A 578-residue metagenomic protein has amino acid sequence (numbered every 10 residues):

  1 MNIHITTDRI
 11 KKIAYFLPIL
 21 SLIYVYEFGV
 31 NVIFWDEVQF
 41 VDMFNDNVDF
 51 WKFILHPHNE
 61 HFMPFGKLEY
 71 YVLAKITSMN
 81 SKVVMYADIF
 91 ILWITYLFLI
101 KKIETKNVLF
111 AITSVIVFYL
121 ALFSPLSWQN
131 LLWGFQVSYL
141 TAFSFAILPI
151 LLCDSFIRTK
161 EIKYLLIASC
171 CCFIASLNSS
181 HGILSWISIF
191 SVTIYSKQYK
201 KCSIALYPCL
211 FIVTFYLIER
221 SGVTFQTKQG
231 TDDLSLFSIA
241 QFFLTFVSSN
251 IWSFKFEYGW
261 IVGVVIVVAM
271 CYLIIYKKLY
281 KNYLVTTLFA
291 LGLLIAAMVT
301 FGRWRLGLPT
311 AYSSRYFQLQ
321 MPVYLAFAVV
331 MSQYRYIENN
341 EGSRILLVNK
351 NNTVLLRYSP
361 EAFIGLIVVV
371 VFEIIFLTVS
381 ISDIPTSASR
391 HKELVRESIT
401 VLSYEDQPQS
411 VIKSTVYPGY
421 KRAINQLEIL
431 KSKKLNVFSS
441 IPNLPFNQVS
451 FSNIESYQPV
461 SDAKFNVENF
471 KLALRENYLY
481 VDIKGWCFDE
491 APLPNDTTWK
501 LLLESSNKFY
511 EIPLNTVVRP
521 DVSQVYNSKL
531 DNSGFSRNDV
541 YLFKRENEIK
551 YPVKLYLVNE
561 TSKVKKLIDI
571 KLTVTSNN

Functional and structural regions predicted by a protein language model:
I10-H61, Y70, A74-S114, I162 (+8 more regions): Intrinsically disordered, polar/acidic, low-complexity terminal segments
E27, L73-A74, K101, F123-W133 (+4 more regions): Juxtamembrane "helix-exit" motif on the non-cytosolic side of transmembrane helices
D36, M63, F110-I157, L177-S179 (+1 more regions): Membrane-interface micro-motifs in multi-pass membrane enzymes
F98-K101, L148-S155, S185-T193, K197 (+2 more regions): Transmembrane alpha-helices and membrane-interface helical segments of multi-pass integral membrane enzymes
L152-F173, C202-A205: Short hydrophobic alpha-helices at membrane interfaces in multi-pass membrane enzymes
K163-T193: Membrane-interface alpha helices of multi-pass inner-membrane proteins
L184-T214: Perimembrane helix-loop-helix junctions
K197-I204, M270-A290, N349-K350, L355-L356: Membrane-interface helix-loop-helix junctions at transmembrane boundaries of multi-pass membrane enzymes, predominantly
